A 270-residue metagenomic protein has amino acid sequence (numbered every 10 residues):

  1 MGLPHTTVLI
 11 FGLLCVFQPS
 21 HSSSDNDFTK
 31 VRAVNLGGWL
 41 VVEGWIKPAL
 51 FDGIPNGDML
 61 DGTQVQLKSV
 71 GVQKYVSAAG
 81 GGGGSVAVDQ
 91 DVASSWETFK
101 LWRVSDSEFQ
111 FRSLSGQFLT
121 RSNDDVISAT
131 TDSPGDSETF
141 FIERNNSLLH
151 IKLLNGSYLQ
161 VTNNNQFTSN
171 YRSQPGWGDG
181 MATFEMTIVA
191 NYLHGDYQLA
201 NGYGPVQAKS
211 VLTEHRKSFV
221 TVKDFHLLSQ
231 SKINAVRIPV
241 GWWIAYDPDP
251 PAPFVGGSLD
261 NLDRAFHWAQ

Functional and structural regions predicted by a protein language model:
M1-F11: Classical eukaryotic N-terminal signal peptides for Sec-dependent ER targeting/secretion, especially the positively
F11-T63, G156, D179-A235: N-terminal carbohydrate-binding accessory modules
Q18-S20, W96, N146, R264: Eukaryotic intrinsically disordered and solvent-exposed regulatory patches
V34, V76, L119, L159 (+3 more regions): Structural signal for hydrophobic/aromatic residues that build the beta-strand cores of folded beta-sheet domains
V34-W39, V70, P239-W243: Active-site-proximal beta-strand/loop segments in catalytic clefts of secreted hydrolases
G44-W45, A87, T130, D247-D249: Generic domain-boundary/flexible-linker signal
G57-N191: Lectin-like carbohydrate-binding module/patch detector with strong preference for beta-trefoil
V220-Q270: Aromatic-lined substrate-binding rim segments of carbohydrate-active enzymes
